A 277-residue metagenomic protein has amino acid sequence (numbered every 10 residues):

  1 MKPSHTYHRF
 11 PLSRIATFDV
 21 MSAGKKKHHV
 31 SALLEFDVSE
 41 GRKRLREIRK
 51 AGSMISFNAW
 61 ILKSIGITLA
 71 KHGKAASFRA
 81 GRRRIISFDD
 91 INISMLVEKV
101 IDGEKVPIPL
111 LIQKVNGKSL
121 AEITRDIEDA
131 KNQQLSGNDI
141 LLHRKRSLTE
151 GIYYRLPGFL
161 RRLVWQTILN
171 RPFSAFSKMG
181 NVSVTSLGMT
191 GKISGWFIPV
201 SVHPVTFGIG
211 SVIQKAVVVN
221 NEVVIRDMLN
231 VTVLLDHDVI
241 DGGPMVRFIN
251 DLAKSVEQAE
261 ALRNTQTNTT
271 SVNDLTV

Functional and structural regions predicted by a protein language model:
M1-V277: C-terminal catalytic/motor cores of large multi-domain enzyme assemblies
